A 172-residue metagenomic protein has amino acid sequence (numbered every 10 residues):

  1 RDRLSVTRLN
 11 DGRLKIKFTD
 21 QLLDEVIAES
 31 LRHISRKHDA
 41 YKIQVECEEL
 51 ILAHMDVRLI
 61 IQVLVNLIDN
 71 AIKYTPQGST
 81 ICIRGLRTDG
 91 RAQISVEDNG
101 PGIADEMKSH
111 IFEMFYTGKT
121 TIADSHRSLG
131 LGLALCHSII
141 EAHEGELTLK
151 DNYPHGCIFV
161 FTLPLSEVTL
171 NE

Functional and structural regions predicted by a protein language model:
T7-F18: Helix-loop junction within the histidine kinase core
K17-L22, K42-L52: Conserved catalytic submotifs in the C-terminal HATPase_c
A71-I72: Short helix-loop "hinge" at the ATP-lid/N-box region of the Bergerat-fold HATPase_c
I103-F115: Short conserved segment of the HATPase_c
Y116-R127: Glycine-rich ATP-lid/hinge loop adjacent to the conserved G-boxes
G132, C136: Short alpha-helical Gxxx[C/S/T] motif in the catalytic ATP-binding
